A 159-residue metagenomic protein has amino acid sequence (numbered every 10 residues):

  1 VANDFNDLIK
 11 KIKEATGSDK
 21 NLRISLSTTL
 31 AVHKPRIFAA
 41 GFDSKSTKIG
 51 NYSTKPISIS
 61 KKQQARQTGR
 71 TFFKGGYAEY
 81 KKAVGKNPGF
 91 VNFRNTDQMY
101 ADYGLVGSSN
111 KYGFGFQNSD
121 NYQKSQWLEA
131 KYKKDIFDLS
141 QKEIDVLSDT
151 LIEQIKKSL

Functional and structural regions predicted by a protein language model:
V1-L159: Short, Lys/Arg-rich flexible segments
